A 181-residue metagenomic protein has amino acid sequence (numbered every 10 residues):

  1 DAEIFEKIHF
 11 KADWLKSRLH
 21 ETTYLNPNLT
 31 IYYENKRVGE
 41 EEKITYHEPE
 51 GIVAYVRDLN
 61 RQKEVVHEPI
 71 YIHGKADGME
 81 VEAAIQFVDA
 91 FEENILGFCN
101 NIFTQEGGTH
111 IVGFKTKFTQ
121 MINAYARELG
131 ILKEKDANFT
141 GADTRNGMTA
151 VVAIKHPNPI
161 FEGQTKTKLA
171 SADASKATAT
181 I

Functional and structural regions predicted by a protein language model:
D1-A2: P-loop NTPase motor core
K7-H9: Outer-membrane beta-barrel proteins
D13, E21-T22, N28, Y32-Q164: GHKL/Histidine-kinase-like ATPase module
K166-K168: Extended, hydrophobic beta-loop-alpha segments that form or line the acyl/peptidyl-thioester binding and transfer paths
A172-I181: Long, non-coiled-coil amphipathic alpha-helical linker/lever segments that couple catalytic cores to other domains
